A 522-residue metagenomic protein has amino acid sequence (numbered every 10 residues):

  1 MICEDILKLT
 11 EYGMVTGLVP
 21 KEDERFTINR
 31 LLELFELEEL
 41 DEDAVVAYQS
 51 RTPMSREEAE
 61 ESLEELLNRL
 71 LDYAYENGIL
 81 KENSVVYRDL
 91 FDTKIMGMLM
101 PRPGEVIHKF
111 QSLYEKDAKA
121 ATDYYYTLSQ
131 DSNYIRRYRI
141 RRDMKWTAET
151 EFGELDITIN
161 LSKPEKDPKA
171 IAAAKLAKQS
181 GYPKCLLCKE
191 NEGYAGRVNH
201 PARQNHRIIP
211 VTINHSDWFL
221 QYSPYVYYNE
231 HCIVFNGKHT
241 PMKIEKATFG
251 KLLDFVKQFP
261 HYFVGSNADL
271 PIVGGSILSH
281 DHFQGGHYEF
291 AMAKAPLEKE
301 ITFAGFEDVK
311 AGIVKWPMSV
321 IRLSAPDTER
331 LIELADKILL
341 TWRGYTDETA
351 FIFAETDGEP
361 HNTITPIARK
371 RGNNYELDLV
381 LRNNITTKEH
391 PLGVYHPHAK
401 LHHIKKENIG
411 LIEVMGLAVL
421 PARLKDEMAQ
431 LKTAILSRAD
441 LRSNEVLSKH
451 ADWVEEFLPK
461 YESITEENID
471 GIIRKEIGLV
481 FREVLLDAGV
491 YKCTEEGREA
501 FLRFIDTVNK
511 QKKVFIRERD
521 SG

Functional and structural regions predicted by a protein language model:
M1-V234, K238-P241, P317, L331-A335 (+2 more regions): Active-site microenvironments that recognize anionic phosphate/pyrophosphate groups
N205-I208, G237-V264: Helical scaffold of the NTase/Pol beta-like nucleotidyltransferase catalytic core
A247, V256-S279, G285-L339, R343-T346: Catalytic or ion-translocation cores adjacent to nucleophile or general acid/base/metal-coordination motifs in diverse
